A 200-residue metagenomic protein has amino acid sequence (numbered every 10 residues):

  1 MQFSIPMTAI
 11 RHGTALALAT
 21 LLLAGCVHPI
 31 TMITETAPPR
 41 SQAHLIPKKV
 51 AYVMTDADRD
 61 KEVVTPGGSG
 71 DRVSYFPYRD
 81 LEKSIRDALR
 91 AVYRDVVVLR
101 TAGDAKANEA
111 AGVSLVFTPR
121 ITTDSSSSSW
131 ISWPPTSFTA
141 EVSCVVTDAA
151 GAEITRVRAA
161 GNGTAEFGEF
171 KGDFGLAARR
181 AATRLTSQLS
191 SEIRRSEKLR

Functional and structural regions predicted by a protein language model:
M1-C26: Sec-dependent bacterial lipoprotein signal peptides
L21, L45, A111: Structured loop/turn residues at beta-strand edges in well-structured enzyme cores
C26-A88, E192-R200: A structural "domain/chain start" motif
V27-E35, T101-I154, A165: Surface-exposed short loop/turn segments
T55-D60, R120-S126, A160-N162: Generic short beta-strand segments
G68-P77, T147-L199: Short secondary-structure boundary motifs at beta->alpha junctions and helix caps
R79-A105: Mid-chain, structured segments of secreted extracytoplasmic proteins
